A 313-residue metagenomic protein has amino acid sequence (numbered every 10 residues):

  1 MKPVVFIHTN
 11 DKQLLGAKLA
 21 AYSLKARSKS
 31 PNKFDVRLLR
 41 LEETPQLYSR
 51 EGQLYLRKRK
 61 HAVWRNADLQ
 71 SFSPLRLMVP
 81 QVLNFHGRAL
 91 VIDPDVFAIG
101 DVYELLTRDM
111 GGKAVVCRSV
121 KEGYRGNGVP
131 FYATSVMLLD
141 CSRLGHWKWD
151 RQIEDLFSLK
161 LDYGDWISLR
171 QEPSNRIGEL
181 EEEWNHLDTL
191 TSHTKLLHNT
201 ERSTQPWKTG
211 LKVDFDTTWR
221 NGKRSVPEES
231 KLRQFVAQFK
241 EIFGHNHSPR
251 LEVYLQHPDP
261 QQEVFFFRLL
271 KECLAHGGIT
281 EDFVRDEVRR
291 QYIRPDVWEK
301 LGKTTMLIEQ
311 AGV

Functional and structural regions predicted by a protein language model:
M1-P3, T9, K18, V36-L38 (+3 more regions): A glycosyltransferase accessory/donor-loop signature
L14-Y22: Short amphipathic alpha-helical segment that frequently serves as the phosphate-/nucleotide-binding helix
S23-N32: Short, acidic, metal-binding catalytic loop of nucleotide-sugar glycosyltransferases
N32, R76, I92, Y132-S135 (+1 more regions): Residues that flank catalytic or metal-binding motifs in active/ligand-binding sites
K33-Q81: Active-site-proximal specificity loops/subdomain of glycosyltransferases
P74-V120, V129, L138-C141: GT-A fold catalytic core of metal-dependent nucleotide-sugar glycosyltransferases, centered on the diacidic
V79, V115, T134-L138, I177-E179 (+1 more regions): Conserved hydrophobic/aromatic beta-strand scaffold that supports enzyme active sites
T107-S168: Conserved catalytic core of nucleotide-sugar-dependent glycosyltransferases
